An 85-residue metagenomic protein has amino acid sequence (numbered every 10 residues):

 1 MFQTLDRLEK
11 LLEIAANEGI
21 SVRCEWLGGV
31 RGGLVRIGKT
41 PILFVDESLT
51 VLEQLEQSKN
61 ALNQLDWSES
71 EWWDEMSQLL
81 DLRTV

Functional and structural regions predicted by a protein language model:
M1-R31, I37: Auxiliary, metal-adjacent structural segments of Zn-dependent hydrolase domains
Q3-D6, L49, S68-E71: Short coil/turn linker and secondary-structure boundary residues
L11, A15-E18, D46-E47, W73-L80: Solvent-exposed, well-ordered amphipathic alpha-helical segments that flank/support binding or catalytic loops
S21-R23, F44-S48, Q64: Short, exposed beta-strand "edge-strand" segments with a Pro/Gly-rich flavor and a Y/T-containing core
G28-L52: Active-site scaffold of zinc-dependent metalloenzymes
L55: Short, conserved beta-strand/beta-arch hydrophobic-aromatic motifs that form part of recognition grooves or interface
S58-V85: C-terminal structural segments of small proteins and small subunits
